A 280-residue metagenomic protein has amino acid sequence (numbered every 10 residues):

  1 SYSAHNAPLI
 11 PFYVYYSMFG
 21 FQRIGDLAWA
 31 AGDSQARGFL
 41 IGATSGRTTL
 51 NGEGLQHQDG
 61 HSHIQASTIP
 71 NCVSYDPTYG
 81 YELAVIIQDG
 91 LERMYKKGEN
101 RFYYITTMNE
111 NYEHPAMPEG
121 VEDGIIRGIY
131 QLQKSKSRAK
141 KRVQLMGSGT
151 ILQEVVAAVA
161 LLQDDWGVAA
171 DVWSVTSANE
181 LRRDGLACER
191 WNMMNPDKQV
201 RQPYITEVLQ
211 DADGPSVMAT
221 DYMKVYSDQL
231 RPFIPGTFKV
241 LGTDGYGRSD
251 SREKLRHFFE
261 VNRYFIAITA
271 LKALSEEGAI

Functional and structural regions predicted by a protein language model:
S1-P8, A30-Q35, S67-I69, L230-F233: Alpha-helix C-terminal capping segments
S1-S3, I24-A31, I87-G90, A270: Buried hydrophobic packing segments
N6-F19, F39-G42, G147: A short, small-residue-rich loop immediately preceding and capping a beta-strand
I10-Y15, R23-L27, A31, S62 (+2 more regions): Extended, hydrophobic alpha-helical segments in both membrane/secreted and soluble proteins
P11, G38-F39, A170, F238: Hydrophobic anchor at the start of a short beta-strand that flanks the dinucleotide cofactor-binding loop
A30-R47: A glycine-rich helix N-cap at a beta->alpha junction
T48-H61, S67, S74, E82-I86 (+1 more regions): Thiamine diphosphate
